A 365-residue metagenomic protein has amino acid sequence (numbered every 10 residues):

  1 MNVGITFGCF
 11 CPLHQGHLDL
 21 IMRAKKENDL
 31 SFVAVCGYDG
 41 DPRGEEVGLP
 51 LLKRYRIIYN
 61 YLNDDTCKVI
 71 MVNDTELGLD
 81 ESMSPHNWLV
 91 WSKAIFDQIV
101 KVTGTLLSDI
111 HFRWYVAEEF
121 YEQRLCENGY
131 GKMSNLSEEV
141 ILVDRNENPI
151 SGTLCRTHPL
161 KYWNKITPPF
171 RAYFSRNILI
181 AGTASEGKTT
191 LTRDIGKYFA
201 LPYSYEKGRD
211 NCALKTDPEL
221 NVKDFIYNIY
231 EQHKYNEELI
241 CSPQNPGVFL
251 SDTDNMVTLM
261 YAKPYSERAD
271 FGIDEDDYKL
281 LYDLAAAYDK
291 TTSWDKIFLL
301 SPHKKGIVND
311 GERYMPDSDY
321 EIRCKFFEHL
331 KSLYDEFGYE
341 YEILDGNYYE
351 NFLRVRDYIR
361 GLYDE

Functional and structural regions predicted by a protein language model:
M1-R176: Nucleotidyltransferase catalytic core that binds NTPs
P50-N63, E219-G247: Short, structured active-site "lid" loops
I180: Hydrophobic anchor at the beta1->P-loop junction of P-loop NTPases
A184: The conserved Walker
G187: Conserved glycine(s) of the Walker
R193, K197-E238: Conserved substrate/cofactor phosphate-moiety recognition/catalytic segment in nucleotide-dependent phosphotransferases
Y227-T292: Glycine-rich phosphate-binding loop used to anchor ATP phosphates in small-molecule kinases, encompassing both
S266-N347: A glycine- and Lys/Arg-enriched "phosphate-lid" helix/loop adjacent to the NTP-binding pocket of small-molecule kinases
